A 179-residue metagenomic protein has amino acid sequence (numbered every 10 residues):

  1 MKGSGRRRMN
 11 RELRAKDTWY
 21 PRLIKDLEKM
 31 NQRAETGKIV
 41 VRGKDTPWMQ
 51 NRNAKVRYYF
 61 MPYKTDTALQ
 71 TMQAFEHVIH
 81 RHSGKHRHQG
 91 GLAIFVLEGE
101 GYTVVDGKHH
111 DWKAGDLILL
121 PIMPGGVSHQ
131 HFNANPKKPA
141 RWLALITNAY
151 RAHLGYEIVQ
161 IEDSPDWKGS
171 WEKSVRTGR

Functional and structural regions predicted by a protein language model:
M1-L69, G155-R179: A short, N-terminal "cap"/entry segment at the start of jelly-roll beta-barrel domains of the cupin/DSBH fold
R57, M72-H88, P121-G126: Conserved short histidine dyad/triad with adjacent acidic residue
Y63-K64, H82-H88, D111, Q130-N133: Short histidine-centered beta-strand/loop micro-motifs that create catalytic or ligand/metal-coordination sites
L69, R87, F95-L97, D111-W112 (+1 more regions): Intrinsically disordered, low-complexity regulatory regions enriched in Ser/Pro/Gly/Thr and acidic residues
Q73, D116, H129-H131: Hydrophobic/aromatic beta-strand elements that line small-molecule binding cavities or substrate pockets in beta-rich
A74-I79, R87-T103, L145-T147: Short, conserved beta-strand element in jelly-roll/cupin
G107-G126: Short acidic-glycine-tyrosine-enriched beta hairpin
L119-L120, H129, N135-Y156: A short hydrophobic beta-strand segment most commonly corresponding to one strand of the jelly-roll/cupin
